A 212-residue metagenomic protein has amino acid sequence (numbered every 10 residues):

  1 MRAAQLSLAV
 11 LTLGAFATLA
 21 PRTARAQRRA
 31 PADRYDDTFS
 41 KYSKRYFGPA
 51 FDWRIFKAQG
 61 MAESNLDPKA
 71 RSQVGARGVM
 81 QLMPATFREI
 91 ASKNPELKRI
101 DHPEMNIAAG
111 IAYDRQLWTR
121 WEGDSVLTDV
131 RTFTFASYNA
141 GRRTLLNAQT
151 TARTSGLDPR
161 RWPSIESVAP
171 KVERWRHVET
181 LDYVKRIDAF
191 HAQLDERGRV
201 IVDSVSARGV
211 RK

Functional and structural regions predicted by a protein language model:
R2-F47, P68, K93, A207-K212: N-terminal export signals and maturation junctions of secreted/periplasmic proteins
A24-D37, A85-A112, Q116-K212: Non-catalytic cell-wall polysaccharide-engagement segments
S40, K57, P84: Short glycine-/small-residue-rich flexible loop motifs, especially phosphate/cofactor-binding loops
S43-F51, G123, L127: Short, charged helix-capping/linker segments at alpha-helix termini
Y46-P49, A62, I90: Residues at alpha-helix termini
F51-F56, M61, V74-R77, R131: Extracytoplasmic
M61-V79, M83-T86, G141, I187: Cell-wall polysaccharide-cleaving catalytic domain and substrate-binding groove, primarily in peptidoglycan/chitin
